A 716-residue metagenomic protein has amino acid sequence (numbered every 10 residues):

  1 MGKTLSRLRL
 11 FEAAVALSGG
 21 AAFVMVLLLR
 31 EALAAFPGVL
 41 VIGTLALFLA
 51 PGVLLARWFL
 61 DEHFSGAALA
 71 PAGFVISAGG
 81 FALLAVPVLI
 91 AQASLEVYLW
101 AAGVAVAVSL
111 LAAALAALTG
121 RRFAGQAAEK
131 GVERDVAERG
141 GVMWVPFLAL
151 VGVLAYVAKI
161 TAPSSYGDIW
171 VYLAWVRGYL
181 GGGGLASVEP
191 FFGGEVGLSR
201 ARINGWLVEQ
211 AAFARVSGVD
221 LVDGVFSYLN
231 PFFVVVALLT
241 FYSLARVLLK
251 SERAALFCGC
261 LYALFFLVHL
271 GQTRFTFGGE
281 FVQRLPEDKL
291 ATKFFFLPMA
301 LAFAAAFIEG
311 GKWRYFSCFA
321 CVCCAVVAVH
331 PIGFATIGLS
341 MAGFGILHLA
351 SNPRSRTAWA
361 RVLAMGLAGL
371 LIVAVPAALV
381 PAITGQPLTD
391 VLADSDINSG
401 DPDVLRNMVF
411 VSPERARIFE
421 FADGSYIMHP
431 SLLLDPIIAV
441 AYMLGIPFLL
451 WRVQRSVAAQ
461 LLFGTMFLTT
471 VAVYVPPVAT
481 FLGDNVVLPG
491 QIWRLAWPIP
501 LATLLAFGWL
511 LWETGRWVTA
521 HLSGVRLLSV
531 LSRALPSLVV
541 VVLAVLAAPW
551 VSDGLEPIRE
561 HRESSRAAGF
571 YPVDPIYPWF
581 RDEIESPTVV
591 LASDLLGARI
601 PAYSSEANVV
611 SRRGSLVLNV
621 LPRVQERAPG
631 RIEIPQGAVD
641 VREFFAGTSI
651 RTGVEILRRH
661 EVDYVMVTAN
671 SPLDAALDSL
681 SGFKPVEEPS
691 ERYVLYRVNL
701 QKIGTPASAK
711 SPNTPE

Functional and structural regions predicted by a protein language model:
M1-A137, P477-D484, Q491, L505: Membrane-embedded, hydrophobic transmembrane alpha-helices
L33-G43, A91-L99, S164-S165, Q272-T292 (+2 more regions): Membrane-helix boundary/interfacial segments in multi-pass membrane proteins
T44, P231-V234, K289-F296, A335 (+1 more regions): Hydrophobic/aromatic-rich transmembrane helices and adjacent perimembrane loops
V136-R139, E252-F257, G311-W313, N352-A364 (+2 more regions): Membrane-interface helix-loop-helix junctions at transmembrane boundaries of multi-pass membrane enzymes, predominantly
V142, P146-F296, F307, I332 (+1 more regions): Active-site lumenal/periplasmic loops and adjacent helix-entry segments of GT-C-fold, multi-pass membrane
A155, V268, V329, G333 (+3 more regions): Transmembrane alpha-helical segments
A245, G345-N352, D435-A459, A506-W517: Hydrophobic, aromatic-rich transmembrane alpha-helices and their immediate juxtamembrane boundary segments
L546-E716: Extracytoplasmic
